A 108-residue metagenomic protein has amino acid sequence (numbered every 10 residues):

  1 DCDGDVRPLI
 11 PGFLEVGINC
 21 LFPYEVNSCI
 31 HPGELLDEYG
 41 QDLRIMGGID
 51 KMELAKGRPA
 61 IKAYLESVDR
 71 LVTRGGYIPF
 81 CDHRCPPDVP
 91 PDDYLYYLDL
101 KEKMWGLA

Functional and structural regions predicted by a protein language model:
D1-A108: Active-site loop segments of alpha/beta catalytic cores
